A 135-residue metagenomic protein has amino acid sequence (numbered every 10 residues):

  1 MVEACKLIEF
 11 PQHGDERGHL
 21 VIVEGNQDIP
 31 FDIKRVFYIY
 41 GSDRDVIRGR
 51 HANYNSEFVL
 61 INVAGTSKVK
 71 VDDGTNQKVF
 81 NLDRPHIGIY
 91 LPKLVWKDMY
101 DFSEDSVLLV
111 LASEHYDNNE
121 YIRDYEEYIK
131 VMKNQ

Functional and structural regions predicted by a protein language model:
M1-I87, E104-D105, V110-L111, D117-E127 (+1 more regions): Non-catalytic, conserved peripheral segments adjacent to functional cores
H86-I89, K93-D98, Y116: Histidine-centered metal-chelating micro-motifs
D98-M99, S106: Structured catalytic cores of enzymes that bind and process phosphorylated ligands/cofactors
